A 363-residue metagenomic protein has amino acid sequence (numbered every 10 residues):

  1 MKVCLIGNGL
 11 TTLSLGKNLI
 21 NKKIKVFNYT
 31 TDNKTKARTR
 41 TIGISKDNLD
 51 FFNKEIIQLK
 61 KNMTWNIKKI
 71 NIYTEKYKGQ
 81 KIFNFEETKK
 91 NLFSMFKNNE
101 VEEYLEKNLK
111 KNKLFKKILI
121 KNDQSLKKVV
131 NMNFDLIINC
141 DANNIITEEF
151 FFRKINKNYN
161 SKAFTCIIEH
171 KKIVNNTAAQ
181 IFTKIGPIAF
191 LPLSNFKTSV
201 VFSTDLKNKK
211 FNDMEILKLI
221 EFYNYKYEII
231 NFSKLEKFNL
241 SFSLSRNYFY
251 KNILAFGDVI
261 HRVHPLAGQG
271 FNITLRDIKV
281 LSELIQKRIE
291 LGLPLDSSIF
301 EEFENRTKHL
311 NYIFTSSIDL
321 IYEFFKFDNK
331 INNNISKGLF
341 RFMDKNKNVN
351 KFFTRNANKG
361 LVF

Functional and structural regions predicted by a protein language model:
M1-K2, D135: Conserved acidic residues
V3-K68: Glycine-rich FAD cofactor-binding loop and adjacent beta-loop-alpha segment at the N-terminus of flavoprotein
T11, A142-I145, Q269: Short glycine-rich anion-binding loops that position phosphate/pyrophosphate groups of nucleotides and phosphorylated
G43-K46, F85-K107, K207-M214, L240 (+1 more regions): Short beta-strand to alpha-helix junction loop
D50, K54, T64-F151, I155-I167: Conserved N-terminal helical subregion
C140-K226, L235: Conserved FAD-binding catalytic core of PHBH/FMO-like flavoproteins
N208-L295: FAD/FMN-dependent oxidoreductases across multiple families
E283-F363: C-terminal helical "tail/cap" subdomain of flavin- and related membrane-associated enzymes
